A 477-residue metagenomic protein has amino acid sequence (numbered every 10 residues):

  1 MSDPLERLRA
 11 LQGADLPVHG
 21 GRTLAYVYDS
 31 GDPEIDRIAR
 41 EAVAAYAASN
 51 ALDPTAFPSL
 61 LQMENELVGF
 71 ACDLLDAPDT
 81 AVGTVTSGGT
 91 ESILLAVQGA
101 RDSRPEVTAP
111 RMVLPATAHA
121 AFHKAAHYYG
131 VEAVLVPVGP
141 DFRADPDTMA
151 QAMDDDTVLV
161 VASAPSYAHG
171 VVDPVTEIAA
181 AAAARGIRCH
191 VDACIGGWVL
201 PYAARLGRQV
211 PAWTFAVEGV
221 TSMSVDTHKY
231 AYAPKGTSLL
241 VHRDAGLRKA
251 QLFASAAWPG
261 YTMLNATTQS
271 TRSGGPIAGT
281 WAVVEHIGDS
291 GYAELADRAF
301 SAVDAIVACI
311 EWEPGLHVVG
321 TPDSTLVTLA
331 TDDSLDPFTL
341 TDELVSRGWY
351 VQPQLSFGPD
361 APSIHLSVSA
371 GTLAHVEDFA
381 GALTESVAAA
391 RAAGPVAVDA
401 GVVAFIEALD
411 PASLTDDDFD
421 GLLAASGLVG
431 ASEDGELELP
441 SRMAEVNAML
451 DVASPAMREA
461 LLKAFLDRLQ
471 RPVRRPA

Functional and structural regions predicted by a protein language model:
M1-L61, N65-G69, A330-A477: Non-catalytic terminal extensions of PLP-dependent enzymes
A56-L60, G83-T90, L114-A116, G320 (+1 more regions): Active-site nucleophile and cofactor-binding loops and adjacent substrate-binding regions of central metabolic enzymes
E64-C72, L94-R101, H123, T176-A179 (+4 more regions): Predominant activation on well-ordered alpha-helical scaffold segments within soluble catalytic domains
D79-T80, G320-L326, F357-S363: Short Gly/Ser/Thr- and Asp/Glu-enriched loop/turn motifs at secondary-structure junctions
T80, S87-A254, Y261-A266: Conserved PLP-enzyme active-site core in the AAT-like
A81, P314-H317, Y350-L355: A short linear hydrophobic-aromatic micro-motif
A126, A182, I310-E311, L344: A generic structural signal for well-ordered alpha-helical segments
R205, Q209-T325, L329-S334, A477: Active-site C-terminal subdomain of aminotransferase-like
